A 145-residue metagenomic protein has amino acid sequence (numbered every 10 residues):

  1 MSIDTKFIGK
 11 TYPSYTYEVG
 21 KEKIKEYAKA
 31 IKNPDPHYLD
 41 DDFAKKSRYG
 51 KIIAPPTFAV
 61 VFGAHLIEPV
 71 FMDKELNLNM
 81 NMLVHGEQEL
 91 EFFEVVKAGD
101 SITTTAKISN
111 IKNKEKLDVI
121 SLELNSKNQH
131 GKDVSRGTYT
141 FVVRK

Functional and structural regions predicted by a protein language model:
M1-H85: Hot-dog-fold acyl-thioester-processing enzymes
M1-I3, F92-K145: HotDog/MaoC-like acyl-thioester-processing domains
E87-E91: Short alpha-helix capping/helix-loop boundary micro-motifs
